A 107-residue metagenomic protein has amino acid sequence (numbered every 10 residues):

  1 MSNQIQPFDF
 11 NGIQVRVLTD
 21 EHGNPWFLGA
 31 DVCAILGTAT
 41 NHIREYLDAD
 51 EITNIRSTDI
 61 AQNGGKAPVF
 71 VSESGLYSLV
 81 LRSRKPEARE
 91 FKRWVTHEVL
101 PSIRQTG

Functional and structural regions predicted by a protein language model:
M1-G107: An anion-engaging/catalytic patch
